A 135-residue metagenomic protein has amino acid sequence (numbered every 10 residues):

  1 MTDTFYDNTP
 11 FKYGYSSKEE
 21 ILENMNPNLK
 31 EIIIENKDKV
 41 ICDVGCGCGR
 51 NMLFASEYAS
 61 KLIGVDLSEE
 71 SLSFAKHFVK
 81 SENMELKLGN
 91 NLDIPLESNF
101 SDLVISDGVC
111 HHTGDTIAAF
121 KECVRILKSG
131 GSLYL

Functional and structural regions predicted by a protein language model:
M1-Y15: N-terminal, positively charged/glycine-rich alpha-helical extensions of SAM-dependent methyltransferases
S17-K39: Conserved alpha-helix/loop element of class I SAM-dependent methyltransferases that forms part of the SAM/SAH-binding
K39, S60, D102: Conserved acidic residues
C42, C48-D93: Class I SAM-dependent methyltransferase SAM/SAH-binding core
L92-L103: A short acidic, Gly/Pro-enriched loop at the edge of an enzyme's catalytic core that lines a small-molecule cofactor
L103-G114: A short SAM/SAH-binding and catalytic strip from SAM-dependent methyltransferases
I117-S129: A short glycine-rich, Lys/Arg-flanked "PGG" loop and its adjoining helix->strand segment in the class I
G130-L135: Conserved beta-strand signature within the Rossmann-like core of class I S-adenosyl-L-methionine
